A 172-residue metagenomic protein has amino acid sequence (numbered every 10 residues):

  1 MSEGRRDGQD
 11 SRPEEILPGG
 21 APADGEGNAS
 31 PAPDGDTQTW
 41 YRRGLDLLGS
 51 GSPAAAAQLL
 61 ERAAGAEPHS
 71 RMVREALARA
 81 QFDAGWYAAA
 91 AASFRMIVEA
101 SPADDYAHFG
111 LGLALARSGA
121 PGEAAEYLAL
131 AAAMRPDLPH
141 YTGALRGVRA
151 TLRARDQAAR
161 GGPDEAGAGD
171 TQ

Functional and structural regions predicted by a protein language model:
M1-D36, D170-Q172: Long, contiguous interaction/recruitment modules in multidomain scaffold/adaptor proteins
P33-A66: Alpha-helical segment of the N-proximal tetratricopeptide repeat
S50-R62, A84-M96, S118-L130, L152-G167: Structural signature of tandem alpha-helical TPR/SEL1-like repeats, specifically the intra-repeat loop/turn
